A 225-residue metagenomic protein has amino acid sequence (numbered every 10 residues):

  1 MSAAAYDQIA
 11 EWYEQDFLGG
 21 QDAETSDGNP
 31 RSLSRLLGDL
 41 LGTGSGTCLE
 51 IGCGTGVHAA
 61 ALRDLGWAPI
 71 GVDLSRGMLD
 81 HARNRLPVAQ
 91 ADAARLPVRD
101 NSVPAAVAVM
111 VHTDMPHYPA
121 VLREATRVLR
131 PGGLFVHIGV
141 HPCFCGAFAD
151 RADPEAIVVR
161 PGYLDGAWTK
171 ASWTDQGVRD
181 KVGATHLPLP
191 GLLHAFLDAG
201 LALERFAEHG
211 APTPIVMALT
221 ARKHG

Functional and structural regions predicted by a protein language model:
M1-G44, V57-A61, M78-H81, W173 (+1 more regions): Conserved class I S-adenosyl-L-methionine
T47-R95: Class I SAM-dependent methyltransferase SAM/SAH-binding core
A94-A106: A short acidic, Gly/Pro-enriched loop at the edge of an enzyme's catalytic core that lines a small-molecule cofactor
A105-P119: A short SAM/SAH-binding and catalytic strip from SAM-dependent methyltransferases
P119-P131: A short glycine-rich, Lys/Arg-flanked "PGG" loop and its adjoining helix->strand segment in the class I
L134-A171: Conserved class I S-adenosyl-L-methionine
V182-G200, F206: Short alpha-helix
A199-L201, A211-G225: Core SAM-dependent methyltransferase catalytic element
